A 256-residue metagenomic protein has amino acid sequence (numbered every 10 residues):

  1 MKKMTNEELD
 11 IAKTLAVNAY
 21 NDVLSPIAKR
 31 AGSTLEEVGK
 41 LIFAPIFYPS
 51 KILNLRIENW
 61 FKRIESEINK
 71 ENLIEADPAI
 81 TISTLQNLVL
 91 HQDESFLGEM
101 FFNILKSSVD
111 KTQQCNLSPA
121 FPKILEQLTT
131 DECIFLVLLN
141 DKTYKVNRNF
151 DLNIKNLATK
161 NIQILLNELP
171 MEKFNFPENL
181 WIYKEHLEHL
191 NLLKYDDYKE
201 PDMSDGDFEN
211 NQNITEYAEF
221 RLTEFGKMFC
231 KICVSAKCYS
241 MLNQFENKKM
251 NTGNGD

Functional and structural regions predicted by a protein language model:
M1-M4, N254-D256: Short, Lys/Arg-enriched, disordered terminal segments
M4-L128: Charged, alpha-helical interface segments at or near domain boundaries
E75-T81, P170-S204, E216-Y217: Short amphipathic alpha-helical interaction segments
F96, N116-K123, Q127-I134, N175-E185 (+2 more regions): Short, well-structured alpha-helical interface segments that form or flank functional binding sites
S107, K111, Q127-K145, H186-L193 (+1 more regions): Amphipathic alpha-helical interaction surfaces
N116-E172: Short amphipathic alpha-helical interface segments
N147-R148, K199, C238: Short linear functional motifs in flexible/disordered or boundary regions
D202-G255: Short, amphipathic alpha-helical interaction segments positioned at domain boundaries
